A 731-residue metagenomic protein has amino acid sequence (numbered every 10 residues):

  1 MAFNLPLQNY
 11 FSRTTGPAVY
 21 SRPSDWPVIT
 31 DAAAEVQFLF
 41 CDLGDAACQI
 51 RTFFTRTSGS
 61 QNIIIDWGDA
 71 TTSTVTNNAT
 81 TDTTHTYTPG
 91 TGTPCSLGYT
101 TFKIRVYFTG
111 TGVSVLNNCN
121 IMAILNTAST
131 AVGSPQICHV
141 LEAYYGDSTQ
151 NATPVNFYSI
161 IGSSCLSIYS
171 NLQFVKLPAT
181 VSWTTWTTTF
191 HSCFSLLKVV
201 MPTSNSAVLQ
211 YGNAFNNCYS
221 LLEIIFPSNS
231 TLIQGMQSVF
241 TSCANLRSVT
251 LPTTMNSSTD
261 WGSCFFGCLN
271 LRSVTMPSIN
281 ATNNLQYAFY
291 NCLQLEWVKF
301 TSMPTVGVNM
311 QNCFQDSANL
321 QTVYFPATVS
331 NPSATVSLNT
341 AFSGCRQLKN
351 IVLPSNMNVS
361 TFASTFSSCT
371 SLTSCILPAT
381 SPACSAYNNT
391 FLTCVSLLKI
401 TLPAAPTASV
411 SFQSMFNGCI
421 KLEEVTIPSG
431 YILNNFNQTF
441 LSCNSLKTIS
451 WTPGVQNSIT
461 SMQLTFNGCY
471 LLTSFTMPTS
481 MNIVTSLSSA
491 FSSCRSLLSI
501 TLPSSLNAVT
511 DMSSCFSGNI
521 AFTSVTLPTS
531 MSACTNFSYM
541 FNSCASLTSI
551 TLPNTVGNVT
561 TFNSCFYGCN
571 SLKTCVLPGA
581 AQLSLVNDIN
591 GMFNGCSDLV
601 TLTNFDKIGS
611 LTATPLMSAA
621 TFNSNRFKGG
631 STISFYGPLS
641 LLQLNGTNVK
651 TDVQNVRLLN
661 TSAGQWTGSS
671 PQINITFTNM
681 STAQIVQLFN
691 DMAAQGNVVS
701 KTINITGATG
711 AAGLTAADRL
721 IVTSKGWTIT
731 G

Functional and structural regions predicted by a protein language model:
M1-E35: Enriched but not universal
A2-L5, N9-R13, G710-G731: Extracellular/surface-exposed low-complexity segments
F3, T100-F102: Exposed beta-strand face motif in extracellular beta-rich ectodomains
R22-G44, T81-T83, M122-S129: Short beta-strands within extracellular/lumenal beta-sheet-rich domains
L43, T52-T91, G98, Y107-T111: Short acidic/polar micro-motifs centered on Gly/Asp/Asn
I65, F541, L688-F689, V722: Extracellular/surface recognition and adhesion modules
I104-V106, S114-S159, I168-T184, C193-L209 (+19 more regions): Structural signature of tandem-repeat unit edges
